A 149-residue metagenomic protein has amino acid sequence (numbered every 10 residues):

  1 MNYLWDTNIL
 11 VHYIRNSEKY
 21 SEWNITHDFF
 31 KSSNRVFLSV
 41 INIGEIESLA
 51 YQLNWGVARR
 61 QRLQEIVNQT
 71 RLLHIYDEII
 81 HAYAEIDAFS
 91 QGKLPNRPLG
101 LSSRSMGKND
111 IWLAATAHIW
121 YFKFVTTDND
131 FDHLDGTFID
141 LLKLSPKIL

Functional and structural regions predicted by a protein language model:
M1, S33-V36, Q69-R71, H118-K123: Short active-site oxyanion
M1-L38, S48-E65, S90: Short, well-structured N-terminal submotif of metal-dependent ribonuclease cores
D6-T7, I46, Y83, A117: Generic structural signal for small/hydrophobic residues in well-ordered secondary structure, especially within
L10-V11, G44-E47, L73, D132: Nucleotide phosphate-binding site architecture
W23-N24, F29-F30, N34, I66-V67 (+1 more regions): Glycine-rich, flexible loop segments associated with nucleotide phosphate handling
L72-K123: Active-site neighborhoods of divalent-metal-dependent phosphate/nucleic-acid chemistry enzymes
A114, H118-L149: Acidic, PIN/NYN-like endoribonuclease modules and their adjacent C-terminal/linker elements
